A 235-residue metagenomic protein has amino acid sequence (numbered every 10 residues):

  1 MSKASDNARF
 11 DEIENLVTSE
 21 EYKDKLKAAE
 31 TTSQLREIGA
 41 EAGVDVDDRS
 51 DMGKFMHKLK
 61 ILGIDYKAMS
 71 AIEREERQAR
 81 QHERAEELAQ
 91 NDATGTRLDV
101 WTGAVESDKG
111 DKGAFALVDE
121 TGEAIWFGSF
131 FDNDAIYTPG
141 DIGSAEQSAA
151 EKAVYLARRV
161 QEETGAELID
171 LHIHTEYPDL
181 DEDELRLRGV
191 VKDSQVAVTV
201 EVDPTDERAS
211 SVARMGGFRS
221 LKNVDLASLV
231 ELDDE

Functional and structural regions predicted by a protein language model:
S2-D11, N15-E21, K109-D111, A166-E235: C-terminal functional segments of enzyme domains
S2-T102, E235: Basic, amphipathic N-terminal segments that precede the first structured/catalytic domain
E41, A93, E163, R214-M215: Intrinsically disordered, low-complexity segments enriched in small/polar residues
A79-S144: RNase H-like nuclease fold core
N91, Q161-T164, V190: Short, charge-rich binding segments
A104-E106, A153, Y177: Generic secondary-structure microfeatures
A116, A149-Q161, V224-L232: A broadly tuned preference for mixed-charge, low-complexity surface segments
W126-I173: Acidic helix/loop or adjacent segment enriched in Glu/Asp that either coordinates divalent metal
